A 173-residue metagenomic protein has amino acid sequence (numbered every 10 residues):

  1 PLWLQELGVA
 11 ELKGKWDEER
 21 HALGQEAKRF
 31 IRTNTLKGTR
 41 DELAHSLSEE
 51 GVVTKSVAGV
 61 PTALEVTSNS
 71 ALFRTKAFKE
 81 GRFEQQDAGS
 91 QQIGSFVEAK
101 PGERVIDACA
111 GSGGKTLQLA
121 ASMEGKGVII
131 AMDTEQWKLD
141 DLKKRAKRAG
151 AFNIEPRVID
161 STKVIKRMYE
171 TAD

Functional and structural regions predicted by a protein language model:
P1-D173: S-adenosylmethionine
